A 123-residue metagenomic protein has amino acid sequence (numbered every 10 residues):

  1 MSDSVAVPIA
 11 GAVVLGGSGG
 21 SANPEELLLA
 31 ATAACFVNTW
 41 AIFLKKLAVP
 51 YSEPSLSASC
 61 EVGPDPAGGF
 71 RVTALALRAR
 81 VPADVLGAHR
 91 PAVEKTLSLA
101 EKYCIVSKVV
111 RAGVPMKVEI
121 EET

Functional and structural regions predicted by a protein language model:
M1-A30, N38-T123: Extended beta-strand/beta-hairpin segments
